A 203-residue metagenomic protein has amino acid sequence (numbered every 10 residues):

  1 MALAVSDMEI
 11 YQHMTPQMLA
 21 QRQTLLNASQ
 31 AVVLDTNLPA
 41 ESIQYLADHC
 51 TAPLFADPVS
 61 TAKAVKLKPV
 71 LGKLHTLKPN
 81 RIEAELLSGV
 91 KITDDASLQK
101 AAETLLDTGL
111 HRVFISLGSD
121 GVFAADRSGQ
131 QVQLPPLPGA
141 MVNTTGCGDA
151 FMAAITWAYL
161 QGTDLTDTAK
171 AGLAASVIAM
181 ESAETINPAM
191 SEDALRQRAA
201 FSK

Functional and structural regions predicted by a protein language model:
M1-Q131, S191-A194: Ribokinase/PfkB-type carbohydrate-kinase core domain
K63-A64, K68, D95-K203: Conserved phosphate-binding/catalytic region of the ribokinase-like
